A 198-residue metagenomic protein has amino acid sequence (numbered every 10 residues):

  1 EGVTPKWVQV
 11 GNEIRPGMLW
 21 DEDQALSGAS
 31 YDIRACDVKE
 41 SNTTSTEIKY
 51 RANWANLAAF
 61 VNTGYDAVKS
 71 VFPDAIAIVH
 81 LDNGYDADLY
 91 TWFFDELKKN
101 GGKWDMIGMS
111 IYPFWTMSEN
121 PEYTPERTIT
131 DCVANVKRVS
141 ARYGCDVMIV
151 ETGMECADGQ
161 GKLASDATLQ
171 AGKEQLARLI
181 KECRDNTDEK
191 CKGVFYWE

Functional and structural regions predicted by a protein language model:
E1, K49-H80, P121-R142: Aromatic-lined substrate-binding rim segments of carbohydrate-active enzymes
E1-G11, N56-A67, F93-N100, A177-N186: An active-site-proximal structural segment forming one wall of the substrate-binding cleft that immediately precedes
G2-R51, I78-H80, K192-Y196: Active-site groove signature of glycoside hydrolases
K6, N12, V79-N83, Y90-I129 (+1 more regions): Aromatic- and acid-rich polysaccharide-binding/catalytic face of secreted or lumenal carbohydrate-active enzymes
K6-R15, A58-Y90, C145-G153, K192-E198: Aromatic-lined carbohydrate-recognition surfaces of secreted/lumenal glycan-active proteins
W20-A29, D86-K99, L163-I180: Short, electropositive alpha-helical surface patch
W20-N42, M109-G144, A157-L169: Substrate-binding surface in catalytic domains of secreted glycosidases
D146-D158, L163-E198: Substrate-binding cleft of secreted/luminal carbohydrate-active enzymes
